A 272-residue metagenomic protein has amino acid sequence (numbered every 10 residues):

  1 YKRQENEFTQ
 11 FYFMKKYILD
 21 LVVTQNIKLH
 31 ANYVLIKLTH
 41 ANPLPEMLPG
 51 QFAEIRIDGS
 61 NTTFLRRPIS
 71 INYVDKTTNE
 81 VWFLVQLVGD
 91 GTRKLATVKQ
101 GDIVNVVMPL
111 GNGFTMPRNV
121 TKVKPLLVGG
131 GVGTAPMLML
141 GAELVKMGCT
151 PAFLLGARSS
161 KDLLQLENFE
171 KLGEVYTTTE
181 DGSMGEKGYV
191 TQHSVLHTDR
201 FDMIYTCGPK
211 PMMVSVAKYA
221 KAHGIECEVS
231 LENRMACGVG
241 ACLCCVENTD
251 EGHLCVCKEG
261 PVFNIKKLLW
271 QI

Functional and structural regions predicted by a protein language model:
Y1-Q4: Conserved small/polar residues in nucleotide/adenosyl-binding loops
K15-Q100: Ferredoxin-reductase
Y17, H253-I272: Short, basic/aromatic-enriched C-terminal tail that caps enzymatic domains
N61-I69, G111-N119, C257: Short, Lys/Arg- and Gly-enriched loop/turn segments at beta-strand edges
D90-E232: FNR/FR-type flavoprotein reductase catalytic core
K210, E232-P261: Local cysteine-cluster metal-coordination motifs and their immediate loop/turn environment, predominantly Fe-S cluster
